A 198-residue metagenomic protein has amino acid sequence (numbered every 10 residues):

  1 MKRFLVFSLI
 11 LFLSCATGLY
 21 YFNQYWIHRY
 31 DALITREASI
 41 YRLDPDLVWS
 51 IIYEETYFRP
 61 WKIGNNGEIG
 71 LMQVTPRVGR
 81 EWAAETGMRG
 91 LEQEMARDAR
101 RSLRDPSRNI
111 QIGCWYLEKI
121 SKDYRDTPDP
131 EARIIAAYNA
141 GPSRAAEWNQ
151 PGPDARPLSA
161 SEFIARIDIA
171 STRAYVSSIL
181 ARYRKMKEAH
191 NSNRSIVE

Functional and structural regions predicted by a protein language model:
M1-F4: Positively charged n-region of N-terminal signal peptides that target proteins for export
F12-W61, N65, A83, S107-I110 (+4 more regions): Export/targeting segments at the very N-terminus of extracytoplasmic proteins
Y20-N23, I34-E37, P60-I69, M95-S107 (+3 more regions): Second-shell loop/turn segments in exported
D31, T35, P45-W49, L71 (+8 more regions): Extracytoplasmic/secreted envelope proteins and their assembly/folding machinery, especially bacterial periplasmic
S39, Y53-Y57, P76-G87, C114-D126 (+2 more regions): Sec-exported extracytoplasmic/periplasmic mature domains
N66-M95, I112-W115, L158: Substrate-binding/active-site groove segments that recognize and process beta-1,4-linked N-acetyl-hexosamine
A132-N193: Catalytic and substrate-binding regions of cell-wall glycan-acting enzymes that process beta-1,4-linked
